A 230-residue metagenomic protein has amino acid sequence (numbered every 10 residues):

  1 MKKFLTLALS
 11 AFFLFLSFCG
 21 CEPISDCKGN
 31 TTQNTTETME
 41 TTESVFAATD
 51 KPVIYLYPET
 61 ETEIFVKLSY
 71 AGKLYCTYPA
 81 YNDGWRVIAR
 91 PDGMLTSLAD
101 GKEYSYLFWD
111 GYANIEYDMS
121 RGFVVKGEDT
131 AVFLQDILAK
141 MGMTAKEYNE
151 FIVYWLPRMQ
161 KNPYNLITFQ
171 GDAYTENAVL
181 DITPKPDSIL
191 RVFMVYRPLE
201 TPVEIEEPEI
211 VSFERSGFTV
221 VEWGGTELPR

Functional and structural regions predicted by a protein language model:
M1-F4: Positively charged n-region of N-terminal signal peptides that target proteins for export
L7-A8, T38: Intrinsically disordered, low-complexity segments enriched in polar/charged small residues
L9-L14: Hydrophobic helical h-region of N-terminal Sec-dependent signal peptides in bacterial secretory/periplasmic proteins
F18-G20: C-terminal motif of bacterial Sec signal peptides marking the signal peptidase cleavage site
E22-I24: Bacterial signal peptide processing site
D26-R230: Protease-labile, long low-complexity intrinsically disordered regions enriched in Pro/Ser/Thr
